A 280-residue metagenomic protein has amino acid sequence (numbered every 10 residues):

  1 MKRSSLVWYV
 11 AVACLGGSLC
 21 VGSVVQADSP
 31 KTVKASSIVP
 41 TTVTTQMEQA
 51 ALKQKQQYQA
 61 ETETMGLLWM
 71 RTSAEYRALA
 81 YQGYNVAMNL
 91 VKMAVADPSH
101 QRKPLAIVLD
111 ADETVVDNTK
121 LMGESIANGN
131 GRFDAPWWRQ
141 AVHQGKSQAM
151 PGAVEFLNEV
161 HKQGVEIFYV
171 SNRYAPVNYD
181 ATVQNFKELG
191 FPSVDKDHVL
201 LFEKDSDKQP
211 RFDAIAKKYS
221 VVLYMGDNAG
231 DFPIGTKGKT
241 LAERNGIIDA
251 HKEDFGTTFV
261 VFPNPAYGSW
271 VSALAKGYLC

Functional and structural regions predicted by a protein language model:
K2-S5, V12-C14, S18-L109, A273-C280: Non-catalytic pre-domain segments flanking phosphatase-related domains
D28-V33, I38, T42, A74 (+2 more regions): C-terminal cap/substrate-recognition subdomain and adjoining C-terminal extension of metal-dependent phosphatase-like
W69-A80, R139-S147, F168-A175, L200-F202: Second-shell loop/turn segments in exported
L90-D97, M122, F156-E166, N185-P192 (+3 more regions): Structured segments of extracytoplasmic/periplasmic soluble domains in secreted or envelope-associated proteins
V95-A106, I167-N172, V194-H198: Surface-exposed patches in mature extracellular/periplasmic domains of secreted proteins
D97-P104, V115-S147: Active-site neighborhood of HAD-like aspartate-dependent phosphohydrolases
A106-D110, V116-D117, E166-S171, L200 (+2 more regions): Structural recognition of the beta-strand scaffold that forms the well-ordered cores of secreted hydrolase catalytic
E113, A153-F186: Substrate-recognition element of Asp-dependent hydrolases with the DxDx(T/V) motif
